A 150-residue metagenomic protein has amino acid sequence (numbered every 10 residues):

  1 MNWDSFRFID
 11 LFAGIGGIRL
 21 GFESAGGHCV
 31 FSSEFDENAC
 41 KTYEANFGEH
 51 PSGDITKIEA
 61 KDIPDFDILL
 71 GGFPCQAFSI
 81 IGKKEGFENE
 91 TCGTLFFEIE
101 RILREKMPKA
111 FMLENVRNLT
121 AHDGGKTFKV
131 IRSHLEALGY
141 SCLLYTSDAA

Functional and structural regions predicted by a protein language model:
N2-M107, R117-K129: Core alpha/beta nucleotide-donor-binding catalytic domains of modification enzymes
P51, S141-L144: A short coil-to-beta-strand element that immediately follows conserved catalytic motifs
A110-L113: Conserved beta-strand signature within the Rossmann-like core of class I S-adenosyl-L-methionine
K129-S141: Conserved Class I S-adenosyl-L-methionine
Y145-A150: Conserved small/polar residues in nucleotide/adenosyl-binding loops
